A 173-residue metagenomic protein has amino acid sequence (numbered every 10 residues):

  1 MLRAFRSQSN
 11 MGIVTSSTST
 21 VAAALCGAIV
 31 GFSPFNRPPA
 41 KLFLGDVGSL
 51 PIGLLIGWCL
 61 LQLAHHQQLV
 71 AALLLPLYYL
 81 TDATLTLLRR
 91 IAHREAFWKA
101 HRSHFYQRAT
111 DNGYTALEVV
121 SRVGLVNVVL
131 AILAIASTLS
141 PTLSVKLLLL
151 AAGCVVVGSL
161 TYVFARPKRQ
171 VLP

Functional and structural regions predicted by a protein language model:
M1-P173: Alpha-helical transmembrane segments
